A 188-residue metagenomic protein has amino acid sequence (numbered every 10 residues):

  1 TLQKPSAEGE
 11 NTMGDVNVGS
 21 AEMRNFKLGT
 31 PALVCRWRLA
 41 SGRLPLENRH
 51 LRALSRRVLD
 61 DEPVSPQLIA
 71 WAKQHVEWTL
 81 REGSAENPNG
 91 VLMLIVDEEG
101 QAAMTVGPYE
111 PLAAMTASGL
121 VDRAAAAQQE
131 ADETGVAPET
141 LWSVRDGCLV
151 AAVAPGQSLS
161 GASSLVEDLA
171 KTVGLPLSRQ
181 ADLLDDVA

Functional and structural regions predicted by a protein language model:
L2-D146, A154, S158, S163-A188: Conserved alpha/beta cores of soluble small-molecule-handling proteins
V150: Short, solvent-exposed recognition segments
